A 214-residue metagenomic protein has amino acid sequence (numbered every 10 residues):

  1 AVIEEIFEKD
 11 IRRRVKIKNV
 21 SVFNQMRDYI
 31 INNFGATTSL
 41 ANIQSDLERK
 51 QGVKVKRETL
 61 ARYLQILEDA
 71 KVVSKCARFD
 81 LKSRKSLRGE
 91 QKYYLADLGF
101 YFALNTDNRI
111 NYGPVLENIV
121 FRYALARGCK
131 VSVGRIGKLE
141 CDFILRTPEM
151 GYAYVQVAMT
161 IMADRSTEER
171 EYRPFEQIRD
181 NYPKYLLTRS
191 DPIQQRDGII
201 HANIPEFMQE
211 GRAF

Functional and structural regions predicted by a protein language model:
A1-D69: Conserved helicase/translocase motor-coupling segment
T59-F214: A cross-kingdom feature that marks ATP-driven nucleic-acid transaction machinery
